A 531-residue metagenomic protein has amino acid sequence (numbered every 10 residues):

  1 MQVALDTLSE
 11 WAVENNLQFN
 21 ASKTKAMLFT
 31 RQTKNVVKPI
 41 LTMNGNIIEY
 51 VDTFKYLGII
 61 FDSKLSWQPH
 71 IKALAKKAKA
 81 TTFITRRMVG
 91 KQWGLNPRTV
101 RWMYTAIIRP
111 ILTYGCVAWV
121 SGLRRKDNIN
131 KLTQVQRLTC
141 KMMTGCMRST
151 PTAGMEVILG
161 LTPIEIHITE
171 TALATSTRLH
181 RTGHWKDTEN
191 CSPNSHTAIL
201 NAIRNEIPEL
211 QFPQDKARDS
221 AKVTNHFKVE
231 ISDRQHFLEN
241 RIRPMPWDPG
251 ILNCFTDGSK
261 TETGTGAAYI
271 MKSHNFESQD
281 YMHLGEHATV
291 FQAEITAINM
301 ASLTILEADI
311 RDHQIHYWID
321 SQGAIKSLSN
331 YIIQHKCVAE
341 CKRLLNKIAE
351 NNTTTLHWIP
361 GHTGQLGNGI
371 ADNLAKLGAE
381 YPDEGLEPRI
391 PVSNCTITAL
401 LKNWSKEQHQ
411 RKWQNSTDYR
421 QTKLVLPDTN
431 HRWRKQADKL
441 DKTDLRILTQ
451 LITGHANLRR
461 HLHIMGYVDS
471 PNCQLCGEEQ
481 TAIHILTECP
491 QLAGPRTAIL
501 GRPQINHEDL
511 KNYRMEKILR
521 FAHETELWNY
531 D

Functional and structural regions predicted by a protein language model:
M1, L5, F19, I71 (+3 more regions): Hydrophobic packing residues in well-ordered alpha-helices of helical domains and bundles
M1-N15, R243, I298-L303: Inter-domain linker/hinge segments that demarcate the starts of reverse transcriptase and RNase H-type modules
V3-D6, E10, L17-D52: Short, conserved micro-motifs composed of acidic
L5, F54, A75-T82, I108-L112 (+2 more regions): Hydrophobic faces of stable alpha-helices that mediate helix-helix packing
S9-V13, K79-T82, R86, R109 (+2 more regions): Structural signal for well-ordered, non-membrane alpha-helices
F29-N46, L65, V89-T105, P110 (+3 more regions): RNase H-like, metal-dependent ribonuclease domains
G58: Carboxylate-rich, divalent-cation-coordinating active-site regions
